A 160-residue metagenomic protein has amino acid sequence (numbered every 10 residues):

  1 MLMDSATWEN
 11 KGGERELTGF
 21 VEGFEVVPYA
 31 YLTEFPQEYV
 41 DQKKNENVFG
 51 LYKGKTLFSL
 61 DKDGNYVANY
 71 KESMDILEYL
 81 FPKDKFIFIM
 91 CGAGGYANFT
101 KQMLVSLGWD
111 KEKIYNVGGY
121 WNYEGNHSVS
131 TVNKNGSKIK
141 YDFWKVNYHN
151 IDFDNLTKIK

Functional and structural regions predicted by a protein language model:
M1-W8: Local sequence-structure signature of Cys/Sec-based thiol-disulfide redox active-site neighborhoods
W8-F88, A93-K160: Rhodanese-like catalytic fold shared by cysteine-dependent sulfurtransferases and DSP/PTP-type phosphatases
